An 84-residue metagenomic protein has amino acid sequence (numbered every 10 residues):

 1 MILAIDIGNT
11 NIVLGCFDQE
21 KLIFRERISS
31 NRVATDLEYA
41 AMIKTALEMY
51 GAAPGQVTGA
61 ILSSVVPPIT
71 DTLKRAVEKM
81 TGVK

Functional and structural regions predicted by a protein language model:
M1-I2, G59: Residue-level preference for the first positions of well-ordered beta-strands
I2-I43: Short glycine-rich, Thr/Ser-proximal phosphate-binding strand/loop in the N-terminal lobe of ATP-dependent enzymes
T10, S30, T35, T45 (+3 more regions): Residue-identity detector for threonine
Y39-P54: A short, N-terminal amphipathic alpha-helix
Y50-K84: Short beta-strand-loop/turn "lid" adjacent to the catalytic site in phosphate-handling enzymes
